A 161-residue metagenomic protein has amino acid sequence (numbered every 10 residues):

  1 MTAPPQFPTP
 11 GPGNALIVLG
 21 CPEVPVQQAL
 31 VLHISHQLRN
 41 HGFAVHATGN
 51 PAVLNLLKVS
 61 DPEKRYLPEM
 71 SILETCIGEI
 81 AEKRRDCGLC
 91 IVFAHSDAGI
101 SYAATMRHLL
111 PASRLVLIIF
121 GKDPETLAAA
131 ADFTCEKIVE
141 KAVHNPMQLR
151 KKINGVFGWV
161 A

Functional and structural regions predicted by a protein language model:
G13-P22: Nucleotide-activated donor-dependent transferases that construct or modify glycoconjugates
N14, G88-V92: Structural motif
P22-V26, V53, H95-S101, D123: Short acidic, S/G/P-rich loop/turn micro-motifs used as interaction or catalytic elements
Q28-N40: Histidine-anchored nucleotide/phosphate-binding helix
L30-H33, S101-H108: A short acidic, amphipathic alpha-helical/loop segment
A44-N50, L117-F120: Short internal beta-strands
P51-I72: N-terminal beta-loop-helix "entrance" segment that forms/cooperates in small-molecule cofactor or anionic ligand
M106-A161: Glycine-rich, aromatic-bearing surface loops/beta-hairpins
